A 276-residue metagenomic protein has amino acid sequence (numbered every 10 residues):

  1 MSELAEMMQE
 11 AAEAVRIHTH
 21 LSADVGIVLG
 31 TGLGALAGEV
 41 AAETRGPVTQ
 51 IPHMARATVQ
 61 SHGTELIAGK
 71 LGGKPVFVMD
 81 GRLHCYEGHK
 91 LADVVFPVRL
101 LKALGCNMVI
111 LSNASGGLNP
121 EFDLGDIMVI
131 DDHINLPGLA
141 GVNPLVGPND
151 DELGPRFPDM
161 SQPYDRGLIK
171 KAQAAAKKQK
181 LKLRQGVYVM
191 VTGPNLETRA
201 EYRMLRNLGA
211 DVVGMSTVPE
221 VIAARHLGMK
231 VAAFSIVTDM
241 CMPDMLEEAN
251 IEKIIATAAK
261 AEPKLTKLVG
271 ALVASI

Functional and structural regions predicted by a protein language model:
M1-M160: Metabolite-binding pocket within alpha/beta catalytic cores that recognizes anionic/polar moieties
L4, Y86, F157, S161 (+3 more regions): Glycine- and other small-residue-rich loops at beta-strand/loop junctions that grip anionic moieties
A14, H18, G167, K171-K182 (+1 more regions): Generic non-transmembrane alpha-helical segments
E152-Y164, A176, M190-T192, Y202 (+1 more regions): Polyanion-binding loop/helix "lid" in catalytic or ligand-binding cores
Y164-L227, V231: Active-site-adjacent substrate-binding region of metalloamidase/peptidase-like peptide-processing proteins
M215-K253: Zn-dependent metallopeptidase/amidohydrolase metal-coordination segment
C241-I276: His/Asp/Glu-rich mid-to-C-terminal helical/loop segments that flank catalytic regions of hydrolases
